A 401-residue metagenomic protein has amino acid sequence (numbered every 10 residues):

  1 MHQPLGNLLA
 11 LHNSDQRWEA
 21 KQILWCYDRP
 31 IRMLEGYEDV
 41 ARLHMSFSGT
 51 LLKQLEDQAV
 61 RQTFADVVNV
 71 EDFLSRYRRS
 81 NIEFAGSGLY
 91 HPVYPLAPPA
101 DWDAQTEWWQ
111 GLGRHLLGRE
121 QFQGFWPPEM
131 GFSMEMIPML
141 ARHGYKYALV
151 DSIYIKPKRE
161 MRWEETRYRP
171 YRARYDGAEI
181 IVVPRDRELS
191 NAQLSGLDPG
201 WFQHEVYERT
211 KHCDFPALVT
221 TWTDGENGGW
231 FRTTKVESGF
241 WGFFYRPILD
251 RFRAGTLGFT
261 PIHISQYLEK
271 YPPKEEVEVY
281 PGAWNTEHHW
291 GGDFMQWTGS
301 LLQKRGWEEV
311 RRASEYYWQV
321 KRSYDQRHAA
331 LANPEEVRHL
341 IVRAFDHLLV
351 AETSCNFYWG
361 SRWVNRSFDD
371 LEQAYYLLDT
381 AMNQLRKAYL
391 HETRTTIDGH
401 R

Functional and structural regions predicted by a protein language model:
M1-P30, G36-E38, T50-L51, T166-I180 (+3 more regions): Active-site and substrate-binding clefts of carbohydrate-active enzymes
H2-P98, R119, Q123-P127, K146-D151 (+1 more regions): Short, well-structured secondary-structure segments
P4-L8, Q54-A59, P95-P98, P128-A141 (+5 more regions): A short acidic (Asp/Glu
P30-L34, E71, D103-G113, I137 (+3 more regions): Generic structural signal for well-ordered alpha-helices, preferentially at hydrophobic/aromatic core positions
Q62-Y77, E160-R174, G200-R209: Alpha-helical scaffolding within the catalytic cores of extracellular/periplasmic polymer-degrading hydrolases
S80, R114-E120, H143-A148, C213 (+1 more regions): Secondary-structure transition/capping motifs at alpha-helix termini and the adjoining loop/turn into the next element
D101-E129, E208-T221: CE4/NodB-like, metal-dependent polysaccharide N-deacetylase domain that modifies extracellular/periplasmic N-acetylated
S133-R185, N191-A192: Surface-exposed loop and adjacent secondary-structure segments within mature catalytic domains
